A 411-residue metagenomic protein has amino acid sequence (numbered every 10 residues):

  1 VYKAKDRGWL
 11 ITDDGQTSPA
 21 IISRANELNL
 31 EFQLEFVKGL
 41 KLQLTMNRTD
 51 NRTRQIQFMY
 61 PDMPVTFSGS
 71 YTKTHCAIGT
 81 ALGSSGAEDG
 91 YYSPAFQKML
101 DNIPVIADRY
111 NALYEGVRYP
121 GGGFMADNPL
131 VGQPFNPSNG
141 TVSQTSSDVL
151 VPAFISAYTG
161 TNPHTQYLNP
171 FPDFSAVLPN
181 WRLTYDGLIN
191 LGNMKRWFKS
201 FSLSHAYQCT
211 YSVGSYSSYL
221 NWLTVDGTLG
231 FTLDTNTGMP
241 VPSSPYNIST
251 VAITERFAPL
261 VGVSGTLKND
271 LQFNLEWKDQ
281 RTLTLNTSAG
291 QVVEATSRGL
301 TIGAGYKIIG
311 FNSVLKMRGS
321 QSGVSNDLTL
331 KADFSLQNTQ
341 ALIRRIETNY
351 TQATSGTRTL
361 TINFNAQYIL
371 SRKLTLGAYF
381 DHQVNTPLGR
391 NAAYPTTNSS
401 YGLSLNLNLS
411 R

Functional and structural regions predicted by a protein language model:
V1-R411: Exposed, low-structure sequence patches enriched in small/polar residues
